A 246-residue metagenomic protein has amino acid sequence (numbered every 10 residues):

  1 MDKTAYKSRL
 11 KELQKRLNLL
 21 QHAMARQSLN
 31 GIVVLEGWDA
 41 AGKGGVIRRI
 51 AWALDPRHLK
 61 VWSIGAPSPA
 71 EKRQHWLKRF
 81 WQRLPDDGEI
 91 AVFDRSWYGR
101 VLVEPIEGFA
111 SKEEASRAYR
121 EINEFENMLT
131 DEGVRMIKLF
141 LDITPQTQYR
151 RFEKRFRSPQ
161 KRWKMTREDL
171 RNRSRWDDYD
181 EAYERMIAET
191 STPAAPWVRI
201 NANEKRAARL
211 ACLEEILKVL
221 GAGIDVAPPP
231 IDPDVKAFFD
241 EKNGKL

Functional and structural regions predicted by a protein language model:
D2-T4, R9, R57-Y119: Conserved nucleotide-sensing/catalytic segment adjacent to the nucleotide-binding pocket in NTP-handling enzymes
K15-A25: Pre-Walker A adenine-sensing motif
M24-R26, W52-P56, A70, Q82-D86 (+2 more regions): Conserved catalytic network of the ASCE P-loop NTPase/AAA+ motor domain
Q27-V33, D87-G88, A195-P196: Pre-Walker A (Motif I) flank of P-loop NTPase domains
L35-A51: Glycine-rich phosphate-binding P-loop
A40, P67-A70, S96-G99, D142-Y149 (+2 more regions): Conserved nucleotide-binding/hydrolysis micro-motifs of P-loop NTPases
P105-E121, L129-E181, A227-F239: A glycine- and Lys/Arg-enriched "phosphate-lid" helix/loop adjacent to the NTP-binding pocket of small-molecule kinases
Y179-L246: NTP-dependent small-molecule kinase module
